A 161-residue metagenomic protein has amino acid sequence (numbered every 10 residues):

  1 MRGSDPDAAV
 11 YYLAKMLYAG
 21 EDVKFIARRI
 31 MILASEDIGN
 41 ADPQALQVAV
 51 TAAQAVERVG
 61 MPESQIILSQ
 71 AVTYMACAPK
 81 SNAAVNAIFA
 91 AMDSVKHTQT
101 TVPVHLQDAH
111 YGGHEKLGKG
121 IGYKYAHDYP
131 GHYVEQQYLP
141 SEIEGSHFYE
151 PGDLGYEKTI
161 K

Functional and structural regions predicted by a protein language model:
R2-H132, P140-K161: Terminal-proximal interaction/regulatory segments of ATP-powered molecular machines
